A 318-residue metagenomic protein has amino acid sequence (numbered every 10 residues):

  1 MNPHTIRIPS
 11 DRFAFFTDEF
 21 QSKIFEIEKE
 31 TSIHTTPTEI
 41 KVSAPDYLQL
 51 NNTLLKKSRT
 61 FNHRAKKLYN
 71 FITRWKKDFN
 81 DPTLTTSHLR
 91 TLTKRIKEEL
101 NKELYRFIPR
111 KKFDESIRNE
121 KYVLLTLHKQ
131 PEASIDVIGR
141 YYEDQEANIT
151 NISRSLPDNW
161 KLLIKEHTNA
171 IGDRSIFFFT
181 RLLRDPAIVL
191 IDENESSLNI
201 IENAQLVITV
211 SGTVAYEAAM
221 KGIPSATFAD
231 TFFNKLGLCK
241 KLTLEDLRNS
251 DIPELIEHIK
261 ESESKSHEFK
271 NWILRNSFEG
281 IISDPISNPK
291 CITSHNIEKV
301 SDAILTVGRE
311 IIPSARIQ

Functional and structural regions predicted by a protein language model:
M1-T31: Active-site and donor-binding regions of nucleotide-sugar-utilizing enzymes
T5-P9, F20, H128-E132, T168-I171 (+2 more regions): Short, solvent-exposed loop/turn segments at secondary-structure junctions
K23-A133: A nucleotide-sugar donor-handling region in carbohydrate enzymes
K23-K67, C239-Q318: Leloir-type glycosyltransferase catalytic cores
S116-I117, L182, N199-N203: Structural alpha-helical scaffold elements that stabilize or flank donor/cofactor-binding regions in carbohydrate
S116-N151, E166-N169, N271-L274, F278: Active-site donor-nucleotide binding/catalytic segment of nucleotide-sugar enzymes
I149-I191: Catalytic donor nucleotide-activated moiety binding site of glycosyltransferases and closely related
E193-K240: A donor-sugar binding/catalytic signature common to diverse glycosyltransferases and related nucleotide-sugar
